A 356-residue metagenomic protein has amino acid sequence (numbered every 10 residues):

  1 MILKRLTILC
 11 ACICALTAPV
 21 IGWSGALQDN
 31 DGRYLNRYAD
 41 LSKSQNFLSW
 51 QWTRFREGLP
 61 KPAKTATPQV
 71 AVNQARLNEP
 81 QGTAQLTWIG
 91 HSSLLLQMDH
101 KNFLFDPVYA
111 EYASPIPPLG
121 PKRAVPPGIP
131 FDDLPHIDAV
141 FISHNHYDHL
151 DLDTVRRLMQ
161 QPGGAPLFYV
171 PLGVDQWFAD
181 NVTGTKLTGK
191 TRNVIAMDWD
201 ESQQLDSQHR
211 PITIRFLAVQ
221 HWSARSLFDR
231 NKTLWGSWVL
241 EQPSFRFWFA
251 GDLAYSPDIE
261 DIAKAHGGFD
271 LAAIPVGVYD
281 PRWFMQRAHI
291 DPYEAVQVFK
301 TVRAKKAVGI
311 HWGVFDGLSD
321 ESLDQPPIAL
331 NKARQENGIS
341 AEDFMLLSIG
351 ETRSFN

Functional and structural regions predicted by a protein language model:
M1-I8: Bacterial N-terminal signal peptides that target proteins for export
T7, T17-R123, P127-D133, E241-G251 (+2 more regions): Metallo-beta-lactamase
G25-A39, F131-D133, A139, L167-Y169 (+3 more regions): Cap/insert and terminal regions of metallo-dependent hydrolase folds
K61-Q81, P171-F245, A329-E351, F355-N356: Metallo-beta-lactamase
L96, D106, H144, D151 (+5 more regions): Divalent metal-coordination and catalytic microenvironments
Y109-P126, W222-D229, D280-H289: Acidic/histidine-rich helix-loop elements that form or flank divalent-metal/phosphate-binding sites at the catalytic
P118-V170, G267-A273: Active-site metal-binding motif and surrounding structural segment of the metallo-beta-lactamase
D153-L158, N181, D258-I262: A short acidic, amphipathic alpha-helical/loop segment
